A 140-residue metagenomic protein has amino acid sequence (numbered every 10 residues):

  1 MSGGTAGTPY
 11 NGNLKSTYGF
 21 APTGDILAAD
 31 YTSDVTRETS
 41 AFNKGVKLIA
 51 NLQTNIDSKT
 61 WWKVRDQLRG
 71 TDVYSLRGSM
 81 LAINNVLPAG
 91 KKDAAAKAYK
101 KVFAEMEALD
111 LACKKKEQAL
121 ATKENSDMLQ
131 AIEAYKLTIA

Functional and structural regions predicted by a protein language model:
M1-A140: N-terminal plastid-targeting presequences
